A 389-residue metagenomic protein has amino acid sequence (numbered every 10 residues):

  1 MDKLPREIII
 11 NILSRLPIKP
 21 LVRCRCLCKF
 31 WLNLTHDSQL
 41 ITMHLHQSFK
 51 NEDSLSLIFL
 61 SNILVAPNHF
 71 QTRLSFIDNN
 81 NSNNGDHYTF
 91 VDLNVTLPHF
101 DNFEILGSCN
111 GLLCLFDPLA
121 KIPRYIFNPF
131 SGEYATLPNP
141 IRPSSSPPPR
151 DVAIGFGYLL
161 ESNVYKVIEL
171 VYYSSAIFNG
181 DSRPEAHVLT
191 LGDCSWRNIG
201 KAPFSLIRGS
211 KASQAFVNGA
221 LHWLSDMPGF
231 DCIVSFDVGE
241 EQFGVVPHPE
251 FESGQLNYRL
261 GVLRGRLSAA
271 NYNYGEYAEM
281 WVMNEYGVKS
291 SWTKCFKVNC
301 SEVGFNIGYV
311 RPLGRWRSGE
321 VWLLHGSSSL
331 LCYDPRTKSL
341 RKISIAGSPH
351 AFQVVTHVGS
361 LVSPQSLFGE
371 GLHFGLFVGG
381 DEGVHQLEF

Functional and structural regions predicted by a protein language model:
M1-F389: N-terminal entry/capping and adjacent linker segments that precede and initiate structured domains
